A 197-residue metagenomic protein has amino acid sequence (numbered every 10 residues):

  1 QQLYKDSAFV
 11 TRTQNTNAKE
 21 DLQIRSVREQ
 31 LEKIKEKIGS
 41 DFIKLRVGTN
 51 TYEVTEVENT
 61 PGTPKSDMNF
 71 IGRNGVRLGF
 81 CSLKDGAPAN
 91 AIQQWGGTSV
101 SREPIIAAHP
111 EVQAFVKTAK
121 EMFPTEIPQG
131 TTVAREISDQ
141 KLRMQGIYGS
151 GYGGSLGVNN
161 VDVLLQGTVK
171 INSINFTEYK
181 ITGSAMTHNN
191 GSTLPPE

Functional and structural regions predicted by a protein language model:
L3-S66, F70-E197: Short, positively charged
